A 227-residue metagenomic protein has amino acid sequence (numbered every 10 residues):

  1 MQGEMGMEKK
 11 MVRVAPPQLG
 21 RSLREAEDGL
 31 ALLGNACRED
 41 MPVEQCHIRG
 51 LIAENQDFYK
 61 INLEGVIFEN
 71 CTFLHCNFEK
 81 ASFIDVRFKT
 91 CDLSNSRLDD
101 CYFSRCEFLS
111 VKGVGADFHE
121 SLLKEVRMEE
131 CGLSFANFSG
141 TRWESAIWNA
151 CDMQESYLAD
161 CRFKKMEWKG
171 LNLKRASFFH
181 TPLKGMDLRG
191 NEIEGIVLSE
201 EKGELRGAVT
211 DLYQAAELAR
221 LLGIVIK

Functional and structural regions predicted by a protein language model:
M1-G6: Short, Lys/Arg-enriched N-terminal segments with co-localized hydrophobic residues within the first ~10-30 amino acids
E8-K227: Tandem repeat scaffolds
